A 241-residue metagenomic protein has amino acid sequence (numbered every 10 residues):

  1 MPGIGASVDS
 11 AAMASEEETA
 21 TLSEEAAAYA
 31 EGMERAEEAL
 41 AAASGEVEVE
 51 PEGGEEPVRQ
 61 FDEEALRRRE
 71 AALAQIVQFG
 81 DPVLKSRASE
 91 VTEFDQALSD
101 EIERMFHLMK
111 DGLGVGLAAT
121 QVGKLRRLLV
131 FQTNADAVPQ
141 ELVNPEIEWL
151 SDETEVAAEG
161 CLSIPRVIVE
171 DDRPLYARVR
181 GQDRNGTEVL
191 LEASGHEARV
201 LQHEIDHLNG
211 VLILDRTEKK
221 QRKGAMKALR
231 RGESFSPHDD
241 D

Functional and structural regions predicted by a protein language model:
P2-D241: Positively charged
